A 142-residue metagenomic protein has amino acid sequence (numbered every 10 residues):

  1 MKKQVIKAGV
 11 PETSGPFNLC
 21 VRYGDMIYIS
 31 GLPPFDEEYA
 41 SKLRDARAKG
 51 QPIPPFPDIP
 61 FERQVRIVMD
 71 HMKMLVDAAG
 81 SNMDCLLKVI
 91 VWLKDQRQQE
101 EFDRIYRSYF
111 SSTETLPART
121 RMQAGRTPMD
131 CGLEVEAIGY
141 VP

Functional and structural regions predicted by a protein language model:
M1-D70, M74-K88, L93-P142: N-terminal presequence-like segments and the immediate start of the first folded domain
